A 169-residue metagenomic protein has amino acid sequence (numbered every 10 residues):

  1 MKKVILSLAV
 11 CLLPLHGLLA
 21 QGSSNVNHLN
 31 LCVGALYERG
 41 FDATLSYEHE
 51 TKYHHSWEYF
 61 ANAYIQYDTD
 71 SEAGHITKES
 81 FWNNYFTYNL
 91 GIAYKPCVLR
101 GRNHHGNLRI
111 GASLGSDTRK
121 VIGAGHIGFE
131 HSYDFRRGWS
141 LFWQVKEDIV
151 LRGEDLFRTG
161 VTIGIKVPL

Functional and structural regions predicted by a protein language model:
M1-N25, L169: Cleavable N-terminal export/targeting peptides
A20-I65, K166-P168: Short glycine/proline- and aromatic-enriched beta-strand/turn motifs that initiate or cap beta-hairpins
N27-L31, G74-I76, G111-A112, K146: Extracytoplasmic loops and strand-loop junctions of Gram-negative outer membrane beta-barrel proteins
N30, D42-T44, N89-A93, H126-G128 (+1 more regions): Membrane-embedded beta-strand positions in outer-membrane beta-barrel channels/transporters
L31-T44, N84, L114-G125, V150-R158: Solvent-exposed loop/turn segments connecting transmembrane beta-strands in outer-membrane beta-barrel proteins
E48-H126, Y133-L141, V167-L169: Gram-negative (and chloroplast) outer-membrane scaffold detector with strong preference for beta-barrel transmembrane
W143-L151: Low-complexity, intrinsically disordered Gly/Pro/Thr-rich segments
L156-L169: Outer-membrane beta-barrel "beta-signal"
